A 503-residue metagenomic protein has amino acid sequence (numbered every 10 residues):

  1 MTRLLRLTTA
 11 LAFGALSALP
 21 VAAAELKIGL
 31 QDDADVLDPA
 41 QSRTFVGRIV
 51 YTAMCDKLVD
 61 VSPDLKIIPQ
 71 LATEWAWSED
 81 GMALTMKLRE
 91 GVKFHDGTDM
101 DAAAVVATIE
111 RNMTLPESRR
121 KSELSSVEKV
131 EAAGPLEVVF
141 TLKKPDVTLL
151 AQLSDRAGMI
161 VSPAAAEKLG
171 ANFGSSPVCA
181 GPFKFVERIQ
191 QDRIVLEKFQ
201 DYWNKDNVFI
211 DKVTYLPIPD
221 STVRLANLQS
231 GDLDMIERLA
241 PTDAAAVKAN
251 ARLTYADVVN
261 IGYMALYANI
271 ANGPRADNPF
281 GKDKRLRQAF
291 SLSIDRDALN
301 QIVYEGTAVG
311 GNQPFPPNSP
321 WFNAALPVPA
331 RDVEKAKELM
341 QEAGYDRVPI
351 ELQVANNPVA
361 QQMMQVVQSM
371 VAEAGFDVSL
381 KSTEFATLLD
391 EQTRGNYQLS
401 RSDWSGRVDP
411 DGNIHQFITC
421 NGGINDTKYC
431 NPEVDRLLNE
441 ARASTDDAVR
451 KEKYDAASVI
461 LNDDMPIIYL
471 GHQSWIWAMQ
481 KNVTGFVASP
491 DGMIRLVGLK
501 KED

Functional and structural regions predicted by a protein language model:
K27, D101-T108, P135-T141, G181-P182 (+5 more regions): Alpha-helical secondary-structure segments
G29-E79, E110, S175-C179, A478 (+1 more regions): N-terminal lobe/hinge region of extracytoplasmic solute-binding protein
K66, S154-V208, K212, V333-E334 (+2 more regions): Gly/Pro-rich hinge or "lid" segments in bacterial periplasmic/extracellular proteins
T73-S118, A133, V139, R224-N227 (+1 more regions): Aromatic- and charge-enriched surface segment that lines or borders ligand/interaction sites
A76, K87, K121-A164: Surface-exposed binding/hinge segments that line and control ligand-binding clefts or catalytic entry sites
I189, K198, A256-M264, S293-W321 (+2 more regions): Detector for C-terminal structural segments
D201-A246, Q368-S369, D377-S379: Ligand-site clamp/hinge motif
R275, V309-E342, V359: Structural transition elements
